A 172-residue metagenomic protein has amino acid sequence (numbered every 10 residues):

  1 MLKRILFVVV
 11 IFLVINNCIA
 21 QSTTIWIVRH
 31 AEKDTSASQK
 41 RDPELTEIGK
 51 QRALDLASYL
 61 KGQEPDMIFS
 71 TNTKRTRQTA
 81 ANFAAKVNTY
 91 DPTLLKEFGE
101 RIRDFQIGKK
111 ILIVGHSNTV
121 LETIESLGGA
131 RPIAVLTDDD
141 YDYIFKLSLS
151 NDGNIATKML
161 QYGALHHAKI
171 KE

Functional and structural regions predicted by a protein language model:
M1-S22: Bacterial Sec-dependent N-terminal signal peptides
Q21-I107, V120-T123, A130-I144, L149-E172: Active-site-proximal alpha-helix that buttresses catalytic centers in soluble enzyme cores
V114-H116: Short beta-strand segments
